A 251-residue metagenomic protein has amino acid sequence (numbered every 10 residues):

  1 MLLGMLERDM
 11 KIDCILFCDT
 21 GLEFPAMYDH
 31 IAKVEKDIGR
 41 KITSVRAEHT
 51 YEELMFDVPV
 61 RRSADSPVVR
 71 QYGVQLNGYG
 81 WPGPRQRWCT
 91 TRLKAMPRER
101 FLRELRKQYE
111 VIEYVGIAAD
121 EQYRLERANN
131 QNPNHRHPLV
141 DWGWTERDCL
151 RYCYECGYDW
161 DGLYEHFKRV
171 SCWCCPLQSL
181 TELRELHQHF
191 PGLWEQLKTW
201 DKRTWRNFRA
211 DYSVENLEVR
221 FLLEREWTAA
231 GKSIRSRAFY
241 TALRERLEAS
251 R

Functional and structural regions predicted by a protein language model:
M1-R251: Nucleotide-activated chemistry modules centered on ATP-dependent adenylation/adenylyltransferase
